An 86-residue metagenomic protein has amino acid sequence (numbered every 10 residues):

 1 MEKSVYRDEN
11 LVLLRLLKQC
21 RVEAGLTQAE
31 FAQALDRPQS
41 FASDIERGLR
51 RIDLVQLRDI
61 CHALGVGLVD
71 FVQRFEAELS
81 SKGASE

Functional and structural regions predicted by a protein language model:
M1-E23: A short, Lys/Arg-rich alpha-helix, primarily the initiator
R15, Q19, Q33, D44 (+1 more regions): DNA-binding alpha-helical recognition surfaces that contact promoter or target DNA
V22, Q33, H62: Alpha-helical residues within the helix-turn-helix
G25-I45: Short alpha-helical DNA-recognition segment
E46, Q56, L64: DNA major-groove recognition helix of helix-turn-helix
L49-D59: Short, basic-rich loop-to-helix N-cap that marks the start of a DNA-contacting helix
H62, D70-E86: Short, charged recognition helix plus adjacent turn of helix-turn-helix-like nucleic-acid-binding domains
